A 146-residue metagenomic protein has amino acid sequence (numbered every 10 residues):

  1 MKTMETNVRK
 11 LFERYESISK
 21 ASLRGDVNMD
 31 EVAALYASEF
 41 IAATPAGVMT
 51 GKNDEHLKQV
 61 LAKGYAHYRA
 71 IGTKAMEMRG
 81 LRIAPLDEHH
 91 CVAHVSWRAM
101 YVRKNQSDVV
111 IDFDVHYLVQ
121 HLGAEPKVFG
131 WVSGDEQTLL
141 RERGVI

Functional and structural regions predicted by a protein language model:
M1-S38, R143-I146: Short, low-complexity N-terminal intrinsically disordered segments enriched in polar/charged residues
M29-I83: A solvent-exposed, acidic/Ser-Thr-rich amphipathic alpha-helical stretch
Y36, W97-A99, V132-G134: Short beta-strand segments enriched in hydrophobic/aromatic residues within well-folded beta-rich domains
A70, A99-V110: Short, cysteine-centered beta-strand-loop-beta hairpins and adjacent loop/turn segments enriched in charged/polar
M78-A84, R98-A99, F113-Q120: Hydrophobic/aromatic beta-strand elements that line small-molecule binding cavities or substrate pockets in beta-rich
E88-A99: A short hydrophobic beta-strand element
I111-V145: Short beta-strand edge/turn micro-motifs at domain boundaries
